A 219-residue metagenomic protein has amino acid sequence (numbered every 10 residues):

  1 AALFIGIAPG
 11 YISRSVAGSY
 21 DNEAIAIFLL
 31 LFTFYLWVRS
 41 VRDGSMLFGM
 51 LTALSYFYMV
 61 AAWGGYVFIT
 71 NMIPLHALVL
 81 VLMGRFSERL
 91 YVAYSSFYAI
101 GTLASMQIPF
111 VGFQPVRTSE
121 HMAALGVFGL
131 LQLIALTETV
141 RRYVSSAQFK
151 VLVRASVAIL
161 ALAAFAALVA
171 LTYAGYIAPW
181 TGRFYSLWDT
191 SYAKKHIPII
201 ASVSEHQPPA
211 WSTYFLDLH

Functional and structural regions predicted by a protein language model:
A1-L82, Y94-V111: Membrane-embedded helix bundles of polyisoprenyl
W63, I100-P115, L162-P179: Membrane-lumen/periplasm interface segments of specific transmembrane helices in polyprenyl phosphate-linked
I69-A158: Perimembrane helix-loop-helix junctions
S146-W211: Aromatic-rich transmembrane-lumenal/periplasmic boundary elements in polytopic membrane proteins
S212-H219: Membrane-interface anchor segments at the N-terminal boundary of transmembrane helices in multi-pass membrane enzymes
